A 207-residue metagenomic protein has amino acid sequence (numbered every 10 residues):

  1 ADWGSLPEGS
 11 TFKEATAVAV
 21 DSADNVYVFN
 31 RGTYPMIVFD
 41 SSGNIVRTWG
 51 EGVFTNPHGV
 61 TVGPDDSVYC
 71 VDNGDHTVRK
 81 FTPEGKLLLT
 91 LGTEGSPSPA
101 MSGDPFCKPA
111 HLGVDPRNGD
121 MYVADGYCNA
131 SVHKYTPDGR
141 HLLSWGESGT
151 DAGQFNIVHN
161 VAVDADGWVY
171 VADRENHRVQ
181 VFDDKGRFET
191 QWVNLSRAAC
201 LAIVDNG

Functional and structural regions predicted by a protein language model:
A1-G207: Eukaryotic scaffold repeat domains enriched in small/polar residues
